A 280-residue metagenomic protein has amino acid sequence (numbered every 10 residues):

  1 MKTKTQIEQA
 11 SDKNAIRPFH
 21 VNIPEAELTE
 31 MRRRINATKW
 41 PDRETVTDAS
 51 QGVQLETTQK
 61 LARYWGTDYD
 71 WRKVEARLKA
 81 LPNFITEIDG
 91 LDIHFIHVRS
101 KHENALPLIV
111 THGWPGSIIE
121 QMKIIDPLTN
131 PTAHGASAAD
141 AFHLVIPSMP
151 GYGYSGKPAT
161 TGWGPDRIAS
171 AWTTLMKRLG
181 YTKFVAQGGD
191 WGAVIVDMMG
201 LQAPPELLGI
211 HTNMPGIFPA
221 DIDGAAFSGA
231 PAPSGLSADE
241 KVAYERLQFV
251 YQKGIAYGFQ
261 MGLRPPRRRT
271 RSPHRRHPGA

Functional and structural regions predicted by a protein language model:
K2-E8: Structured, charged N-terminal subsegments at the starts of enzyme catalytic cores and at intra-chain domain/subunit
T3, K13, F19, A37-W40 (+1 more regions): Catalytic cores of eukaryotic secretory-pathway lumenal/extracellular enzymes that build and remodel glycoconjugates
H20-P24: Short, charge/polar-rich alpha-helical segments
E25-L28, R32-T47: Acidic-aromatic substrate-binding/catalytic surfaces of carbohydrate-active enzymes
V46-L55: Coupling/switch/interface segments within P-loop NTPase motor domains and analogous charged loops in nucleic-acid
